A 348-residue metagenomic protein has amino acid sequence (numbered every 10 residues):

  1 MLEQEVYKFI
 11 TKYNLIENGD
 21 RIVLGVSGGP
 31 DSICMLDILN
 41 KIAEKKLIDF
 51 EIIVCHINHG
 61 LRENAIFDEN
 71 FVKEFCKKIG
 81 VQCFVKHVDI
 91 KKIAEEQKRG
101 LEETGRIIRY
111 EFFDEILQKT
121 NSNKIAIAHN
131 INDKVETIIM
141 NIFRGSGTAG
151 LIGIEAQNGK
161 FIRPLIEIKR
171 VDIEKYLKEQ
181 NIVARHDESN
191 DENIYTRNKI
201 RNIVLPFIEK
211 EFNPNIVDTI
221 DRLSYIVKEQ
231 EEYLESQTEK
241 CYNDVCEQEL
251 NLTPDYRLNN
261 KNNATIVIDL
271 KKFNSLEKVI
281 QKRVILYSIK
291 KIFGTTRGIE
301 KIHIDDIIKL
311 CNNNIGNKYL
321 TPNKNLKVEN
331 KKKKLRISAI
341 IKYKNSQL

Functional and structural regions predicted by a protein language model:
M1-N141, V171, E179: ATP-dependent adenylation/nucleotidyltransferase module used to activate substrates
L2-D31, D49-I53, I108, A156-N158 (+2 more regions): AMP-forming adenylation/ATP pyrophosphatase catalytic core
E51, I66, E95, I194 (+2 more regions): Non-catalytic, surface-exposed connector residues within folded enzymatic/regulatory domains
E69, I107-Y110, G145, N198 (+2 more regions): Hydrophobic alpha-helical segments, especially transmembrane helices and their immediate juxtamembrane helical caps
I93-Q97, T196-R197, E229: Short, solvent-exposed polar/charged micro-motifs at secondary-structure junctions
G105, N193, R197, E277: Residue-level marker of regulatory loop/turn positions in helix-turn-helix DNA-binding domains and in histidine
K124-A128, D133-V227, N243, L250-P254 (+1 more regions): Catalytic subdomain that performs nucleotidyl-dependent activation
